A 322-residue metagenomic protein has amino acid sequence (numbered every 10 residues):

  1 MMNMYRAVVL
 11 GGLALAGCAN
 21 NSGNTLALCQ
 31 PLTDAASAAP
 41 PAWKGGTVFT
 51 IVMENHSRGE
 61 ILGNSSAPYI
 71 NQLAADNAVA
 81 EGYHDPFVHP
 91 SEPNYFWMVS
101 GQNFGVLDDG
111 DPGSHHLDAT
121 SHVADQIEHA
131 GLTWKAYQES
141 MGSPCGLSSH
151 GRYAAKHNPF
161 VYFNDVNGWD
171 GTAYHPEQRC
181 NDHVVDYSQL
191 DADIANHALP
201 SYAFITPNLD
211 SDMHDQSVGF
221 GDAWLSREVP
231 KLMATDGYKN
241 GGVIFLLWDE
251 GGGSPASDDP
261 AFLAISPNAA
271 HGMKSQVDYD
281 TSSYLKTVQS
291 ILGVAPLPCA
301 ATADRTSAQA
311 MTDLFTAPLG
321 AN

Functional and structural regions predicted by a protein language model:
N3-L10: Sec-dependent signal peptide recognition, specifically the positively charged N-region followed immediately by
R6, G23-N24: Intrinsically disordered, low-complexity repeat segments enriched in small/polar residues
L15-G17: C-terminal motif of bacterial Sec signal peptides marking the signal peptidase cleavage site
A19-N21: Bacterial signal peptide processing site
N24-N322: N-terminal pro-sequences and low-complexity stem/linker regions of secreted or lumenal proteins
